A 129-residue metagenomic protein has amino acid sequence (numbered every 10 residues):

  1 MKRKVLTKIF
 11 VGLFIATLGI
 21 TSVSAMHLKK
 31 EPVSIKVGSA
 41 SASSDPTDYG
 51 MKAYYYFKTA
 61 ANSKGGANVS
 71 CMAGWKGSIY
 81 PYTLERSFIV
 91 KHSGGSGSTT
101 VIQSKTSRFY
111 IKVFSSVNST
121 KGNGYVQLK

Functional and structural regions predicted by a protein language model:
M1-T47: N-terminal prepro-regions of secreted/extracellular proteins
K29, L84, T120-G122: Extracellular and select intracellular beta-sandwich modules with Ser/Thr-enriched, small-residue motifs on
E31-I35, Y82-G95: Solvent-exposed serine/threonine-rich low-complexity stretches and specific carbohydrate-binding patches
K36-K64: N-terminal targeting signals for Sec/Tat export/insertion, comprising classic cleavable signal peptides
S44-P46, G95-Q103: Exposed aromatic-hydrophobic patches
M51-F57, I102-V117: Noncatalytic modules at the cell exterior or secretory-pathway interfaces, chiefly beta-strand-rich lectin/adhesion
K64-T83: Short, surface-exposed beta-strand/strand-loop-strand elements in extracellular ectodomains
G65-V69, K112-K129: Edge beta-strands of jelly-roll/beta-sandwich modules across compartments, strongly enriched in secreted/luminal
